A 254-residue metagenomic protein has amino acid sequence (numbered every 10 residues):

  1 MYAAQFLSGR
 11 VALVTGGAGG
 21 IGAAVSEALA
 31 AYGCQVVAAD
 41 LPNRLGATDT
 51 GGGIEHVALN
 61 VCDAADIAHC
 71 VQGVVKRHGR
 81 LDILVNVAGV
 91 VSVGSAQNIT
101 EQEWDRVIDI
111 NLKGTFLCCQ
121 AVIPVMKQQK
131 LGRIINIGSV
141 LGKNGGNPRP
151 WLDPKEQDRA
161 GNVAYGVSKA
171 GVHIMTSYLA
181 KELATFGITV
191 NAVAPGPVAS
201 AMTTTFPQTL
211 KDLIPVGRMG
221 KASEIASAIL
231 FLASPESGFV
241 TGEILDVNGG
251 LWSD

Functional and structural regions predicted by a protein language model:
M1-F6, N144, P150, T209 (+1 more regions): Short C-terminal tail/terminal secondary-structure segment of NAD(P)H-dependent dehydrogenase/reductase domains
Y2, F6-V37: Canonical Rossmann dinucleotide-binding motif of NAD(H)/NADP(H)-dependent dehydrogenases/reductases, specifically
L59-H69, E101: The beta1-alpha1 cofactor-binding region of Rossmann-like NAD(H)/NADP(H)-dependent oxidoreductases
V90, Q97-F116, L131, I135 (+3 more regions): Catalytic Tyr-X3-Lys loop
S95-A96, T100-I108, P148, D153 (+1 more regions): Substrate-binding pocket helix/loop in short-chain dehydrogenase/reductase
C119-Q120, S177: A short, exposed helix-loop element centered on a Lys and neighboring polar residues
I135-G171, T176-A184: Catalytic loop of short-chain dehydrogenase/reductase
G166, A170-S177, K181, T185 (+3 more regions): C-terminal helical subdomain
